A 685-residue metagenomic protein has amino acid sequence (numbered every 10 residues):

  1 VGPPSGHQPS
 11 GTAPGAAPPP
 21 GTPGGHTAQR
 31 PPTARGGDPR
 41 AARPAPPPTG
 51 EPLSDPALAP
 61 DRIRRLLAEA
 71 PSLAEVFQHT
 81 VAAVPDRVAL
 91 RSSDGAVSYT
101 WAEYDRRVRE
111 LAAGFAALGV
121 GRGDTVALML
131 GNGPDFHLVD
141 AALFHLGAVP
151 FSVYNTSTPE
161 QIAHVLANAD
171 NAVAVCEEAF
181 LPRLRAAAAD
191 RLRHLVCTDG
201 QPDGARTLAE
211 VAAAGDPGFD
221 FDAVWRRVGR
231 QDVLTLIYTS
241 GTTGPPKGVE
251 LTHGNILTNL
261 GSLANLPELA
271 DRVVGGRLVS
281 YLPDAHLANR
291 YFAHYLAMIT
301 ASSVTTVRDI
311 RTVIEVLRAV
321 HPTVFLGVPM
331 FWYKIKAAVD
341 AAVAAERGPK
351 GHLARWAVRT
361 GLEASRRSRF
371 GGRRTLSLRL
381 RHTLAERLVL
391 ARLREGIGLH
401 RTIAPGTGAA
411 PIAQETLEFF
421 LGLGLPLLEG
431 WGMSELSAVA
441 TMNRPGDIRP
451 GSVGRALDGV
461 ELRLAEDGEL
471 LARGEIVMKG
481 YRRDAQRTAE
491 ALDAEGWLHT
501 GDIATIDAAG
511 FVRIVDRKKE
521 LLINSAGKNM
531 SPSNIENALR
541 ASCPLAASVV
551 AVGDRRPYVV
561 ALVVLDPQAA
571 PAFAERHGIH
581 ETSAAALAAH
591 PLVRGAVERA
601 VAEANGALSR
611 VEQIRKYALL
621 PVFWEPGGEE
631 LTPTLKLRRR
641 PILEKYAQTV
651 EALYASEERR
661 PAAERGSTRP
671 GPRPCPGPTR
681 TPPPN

Functional and structural regions predicted by a protein language model:
S5, A179-R230, V339-R392: ANL superfamily adenylate-forming
G15, G24-P46, A113, A117-L118 (+2 more regions): Structural core segment of the AMP-binding/adenylate-forming
E69, A89-A141, T158-A163, A167 (+2 more regions): Conserved AMP-binding/adenylate-forming core of the ANL superfamily
P85-D86, D216-Y238, P245, D271-R277: Conserved pre-ATP/AMP-binding loop-to-beta segment of ANL
S98-A102, L234-L260: Conserved AMP-binding A3 loop
D124, T156-A187, N259-V279, I310-V324 (+1 more regions): Conserved ATP-dependent adenylate/AMP-binding module captured primarily in the ANL superfamily
M129, A456-A465, E469-N524, P661-E664: Conserved ATP-binding/catalytic segment of the ANL
L257-R277, D284-R387, R401: Conserved AMP-binding/adenylation subdomain of ANL enzymes
